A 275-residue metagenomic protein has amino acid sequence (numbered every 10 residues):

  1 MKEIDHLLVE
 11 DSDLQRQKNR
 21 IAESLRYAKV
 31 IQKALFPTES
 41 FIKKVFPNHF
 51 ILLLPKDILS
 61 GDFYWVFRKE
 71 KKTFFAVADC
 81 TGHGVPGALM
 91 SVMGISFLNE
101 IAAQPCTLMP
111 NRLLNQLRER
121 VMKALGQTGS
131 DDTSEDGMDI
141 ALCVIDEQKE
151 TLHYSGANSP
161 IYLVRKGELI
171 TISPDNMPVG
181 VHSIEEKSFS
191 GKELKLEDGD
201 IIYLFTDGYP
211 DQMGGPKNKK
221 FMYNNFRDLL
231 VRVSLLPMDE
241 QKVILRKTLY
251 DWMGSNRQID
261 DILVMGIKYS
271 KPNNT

Functional and structural regions predicted by a protein language model:
M1-D5, P216: N-terminal membrane insertion elements
D5-H6, K247: Intrinsic-disorder/low-complexity peptide segments enriched for small residues
H6-I201, G254-N274: … and, occasionally, acidic/histidine-rich disordered N-termini of signaling adaptors
K192-L204, Y209-T275: C-terminal catalytic subdomain
